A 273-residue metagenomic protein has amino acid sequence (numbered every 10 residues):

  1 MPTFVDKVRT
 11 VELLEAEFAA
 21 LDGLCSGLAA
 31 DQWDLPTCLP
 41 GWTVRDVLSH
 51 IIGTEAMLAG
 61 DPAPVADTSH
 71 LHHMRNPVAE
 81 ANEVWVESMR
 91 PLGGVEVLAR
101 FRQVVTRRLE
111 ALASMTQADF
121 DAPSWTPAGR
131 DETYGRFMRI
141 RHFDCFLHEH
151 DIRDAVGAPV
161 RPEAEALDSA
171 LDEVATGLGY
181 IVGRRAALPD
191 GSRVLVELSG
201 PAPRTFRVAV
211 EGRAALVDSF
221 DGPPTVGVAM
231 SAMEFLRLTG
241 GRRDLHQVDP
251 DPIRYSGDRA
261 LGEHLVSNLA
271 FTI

Functional and structural regions predicted by a protein language model:
M1-R9, L58-S114, D119-D121: Short, helix-capping/interhelical loops that line the mouth of catalytic, cofactor-, or ligand-binding pockets
P2-V5, R9-D31, G53-A56, P64: Hydrophobic, proline/glycine-rich low-complexity stretches
F18, D22, S26, E55-A59 (+3 more regions): Structural signal for well-ordered, non-membrane alpha-helices
D22-T43, S114-R130: Helix-loop segments that flank and shape redox-cofactor active sites
D34-R75, T126-G183, F235: Short, contiguous alpha-helical
L167-V210: A glycine-rich beta-turn/hairpin centered on an aromatic-Pro dipeptide
L198-G227, S231: Acidic/His-leaning functional-site neighborhoods
F220-I273: C-terminal interaction segments
